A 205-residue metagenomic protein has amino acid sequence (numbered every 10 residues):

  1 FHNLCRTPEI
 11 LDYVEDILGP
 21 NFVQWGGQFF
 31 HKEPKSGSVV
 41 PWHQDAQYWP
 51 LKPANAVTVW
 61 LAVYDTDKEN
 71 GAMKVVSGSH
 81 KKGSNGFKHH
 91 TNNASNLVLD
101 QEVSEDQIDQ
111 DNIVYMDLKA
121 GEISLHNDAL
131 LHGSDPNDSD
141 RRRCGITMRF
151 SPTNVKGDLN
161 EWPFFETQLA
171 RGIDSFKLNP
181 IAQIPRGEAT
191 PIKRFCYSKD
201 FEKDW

Functional and structural regions predicted by a protein language model:
F1-Q28, P50-K52, V63: Signature of the catalytic double-stranded beta-helix
T7-L11, K35-Q47: Short acidic (Asp/Glu) patches
I17, H43, P50-K68, D117-A120 (+2 more regions): Short, conserved beta-strand element in jelly-roll/cupin
P20-G27, S38-V40, N55-L61, G71 (+1 more regions): Generic beta-strand structural signal
F30-K32, Q47, T66-D67, H80-K81 (+2 more regions): Short, solvent-exposed loop/turn segments at secondary-structure junctions
Q44, L97-Q110, D140-R142, N160-T167: Short, surface-exposed loop/helix-turn segments at secondary-structure junctions that function as lids/hinges flanking
T66-D135: Double-stranded beta-helix
I123, A129-W205: Non-heme Fe(II)/2-oxoglutarate
